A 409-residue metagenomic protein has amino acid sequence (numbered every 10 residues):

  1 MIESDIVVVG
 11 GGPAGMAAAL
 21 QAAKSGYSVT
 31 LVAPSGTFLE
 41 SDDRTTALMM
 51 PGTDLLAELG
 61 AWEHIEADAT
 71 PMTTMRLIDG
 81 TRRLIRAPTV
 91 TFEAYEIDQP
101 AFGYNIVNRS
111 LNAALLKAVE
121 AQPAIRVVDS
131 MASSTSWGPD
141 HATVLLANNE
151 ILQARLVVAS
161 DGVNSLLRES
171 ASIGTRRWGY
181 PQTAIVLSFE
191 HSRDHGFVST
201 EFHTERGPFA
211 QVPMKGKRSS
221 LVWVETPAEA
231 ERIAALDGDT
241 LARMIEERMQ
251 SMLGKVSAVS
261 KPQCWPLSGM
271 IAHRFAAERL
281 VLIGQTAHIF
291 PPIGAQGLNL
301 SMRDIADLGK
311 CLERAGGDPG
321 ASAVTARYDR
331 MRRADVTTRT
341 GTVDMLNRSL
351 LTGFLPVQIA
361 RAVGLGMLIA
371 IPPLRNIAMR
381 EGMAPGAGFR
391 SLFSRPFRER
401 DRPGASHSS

Functional and structural regions predicted by a protein language model:
M1-G12: Beta1/beta-strand and adjacent pyrophosphate-binding region of the FAD-binding site in flavoprotein oxidoreductases
I2, I65-S170, W178-T183, G238 (+1 more regions): Conserved N-terminal helical subregion
G15: N-terminal Rossmann-fold NAD(P) dinucleotide-binding loop
A23-R44: Glycine-rich FAD pyrophosphate-binding loop
D43-T81: N-terminal FAD cofactor-binding segment of flavoenzymes
T143, E150-I151, L156-P262: Conserved FAD-binding catalytic core of PHBH/FMO-like flavoproteins
E229-S322: FAD/FMN-dependent oxidoreductases across multiple families
K310-S409: C-terminal helical "tail/cap" subdomain of flavin- and related membrane-associated enzymes
